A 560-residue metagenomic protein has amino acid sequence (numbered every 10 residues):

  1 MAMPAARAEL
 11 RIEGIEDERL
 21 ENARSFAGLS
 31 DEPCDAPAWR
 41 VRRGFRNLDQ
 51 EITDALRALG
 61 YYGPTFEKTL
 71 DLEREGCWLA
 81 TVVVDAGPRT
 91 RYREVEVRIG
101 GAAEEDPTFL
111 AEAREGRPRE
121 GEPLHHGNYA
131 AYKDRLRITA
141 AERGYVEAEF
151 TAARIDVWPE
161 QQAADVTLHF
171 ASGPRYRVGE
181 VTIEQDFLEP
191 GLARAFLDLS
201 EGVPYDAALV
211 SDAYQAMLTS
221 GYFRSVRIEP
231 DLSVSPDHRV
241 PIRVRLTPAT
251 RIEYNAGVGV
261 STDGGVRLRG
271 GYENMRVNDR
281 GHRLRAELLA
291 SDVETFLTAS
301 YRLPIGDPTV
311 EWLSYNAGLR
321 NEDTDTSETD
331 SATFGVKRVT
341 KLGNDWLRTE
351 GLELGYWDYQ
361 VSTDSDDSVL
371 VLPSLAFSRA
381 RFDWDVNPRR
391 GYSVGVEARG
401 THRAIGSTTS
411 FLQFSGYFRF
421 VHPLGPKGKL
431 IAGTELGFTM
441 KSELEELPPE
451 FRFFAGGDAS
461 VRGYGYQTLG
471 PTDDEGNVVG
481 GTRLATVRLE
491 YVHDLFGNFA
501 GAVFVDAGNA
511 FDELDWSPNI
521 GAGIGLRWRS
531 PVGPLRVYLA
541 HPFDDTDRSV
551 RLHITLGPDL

Functional and structural regions predicted by a protein language model:
A2-M3: N-terminal signal peptide c-region/cleavage motif recognized by signal peptidases
A6-E18, D31-T262, G271, R285-L303 (+3 more regions): Periplasmic polypeptide-binding modules associated with outer-membrane biogenesis and secretion
Y61, R320-T329, T401-S410: Outer-membrane beta-barrel proteins
I99, I183-F187, T262, D330-G335 (+5 more regions): Flexible, surface-exposed loop regions and adjacent strand-edge segments of Gram-negative outer-membrane beta-barrel
E104-A111, D206-G395, L430, A459-G463 (+2 more regions): Gram-negative/organellar outer-membrane beta-barrel architecture
V240, P426-F504: Extracytoplasmic gating/loop element in the C-terminal half of outer-membrane beta-barrel translocons and assembly
T309-S314, S374-V421, F499-A500, I524-W528: Surface-exposed extracellular loop regions of Gram-negative outer-membrane beta-barrel proteins
F511-R536, D545-D547, L552: C-terminal structured "cap/appendage" subdomains that terminate the fold
